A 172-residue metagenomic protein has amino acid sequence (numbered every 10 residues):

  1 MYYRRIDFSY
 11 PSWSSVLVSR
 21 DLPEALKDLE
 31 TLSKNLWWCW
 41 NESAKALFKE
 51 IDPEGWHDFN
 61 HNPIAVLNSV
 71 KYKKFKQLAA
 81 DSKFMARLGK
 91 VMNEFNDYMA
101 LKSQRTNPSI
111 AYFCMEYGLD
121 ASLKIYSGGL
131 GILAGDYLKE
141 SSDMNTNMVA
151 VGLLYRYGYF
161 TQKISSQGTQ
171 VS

Functional and structural regions predicted by a protein language model:
M1-S172: Catalytic cores of carbohydrate-active enzymes across secretory and cytosolic contexts
